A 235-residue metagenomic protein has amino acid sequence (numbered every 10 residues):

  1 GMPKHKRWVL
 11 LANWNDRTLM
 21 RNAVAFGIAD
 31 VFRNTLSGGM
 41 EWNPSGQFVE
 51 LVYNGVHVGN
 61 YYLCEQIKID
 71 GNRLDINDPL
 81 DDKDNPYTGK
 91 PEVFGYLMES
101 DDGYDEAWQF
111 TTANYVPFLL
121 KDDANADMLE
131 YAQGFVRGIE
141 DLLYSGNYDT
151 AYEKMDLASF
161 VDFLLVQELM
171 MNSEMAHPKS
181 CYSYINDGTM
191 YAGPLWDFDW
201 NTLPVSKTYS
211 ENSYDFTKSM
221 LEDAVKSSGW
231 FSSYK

Functional and structural regions predicted by a protein language model:
M2-N60, G138-S159: A conserved hydrophobic secondary-structure block that centers on an alpha-helix together with its immediately flanking
P3, T18-N22, W42-P44, N125 (+6 more regions): Active-site-proximal structural scaffolding
H5-R7, P44-F48, H57-Y61, V93-L97 (+4 more regions): Extracellular structured ligand-interaction cores
N13, L63, I69-M170, M220: ATP-dependent phospho-/nucleotidyl transfer catalytic cores
N15-T18, V56-V58, Q66-D70, G103-D105 (+3 more regions): Solvent-exposed loop/turn segments at secondary-structure junctions within structured extracellular/periplasmic domains
I28-S37, Y53, Q66-G71, D75 (+6 more regions): A generic secondary-structure signal for well-formed alpha-helical elements
A124-A126, Q133, D187-K235: C-terminal catalytic region of ATP-dependent kinase domains
K154-V205: Active-site acidic catalytic loop and adjacent metal/ATP-binding pocket of ATP-dependent phosphoryl transfer enzymes
